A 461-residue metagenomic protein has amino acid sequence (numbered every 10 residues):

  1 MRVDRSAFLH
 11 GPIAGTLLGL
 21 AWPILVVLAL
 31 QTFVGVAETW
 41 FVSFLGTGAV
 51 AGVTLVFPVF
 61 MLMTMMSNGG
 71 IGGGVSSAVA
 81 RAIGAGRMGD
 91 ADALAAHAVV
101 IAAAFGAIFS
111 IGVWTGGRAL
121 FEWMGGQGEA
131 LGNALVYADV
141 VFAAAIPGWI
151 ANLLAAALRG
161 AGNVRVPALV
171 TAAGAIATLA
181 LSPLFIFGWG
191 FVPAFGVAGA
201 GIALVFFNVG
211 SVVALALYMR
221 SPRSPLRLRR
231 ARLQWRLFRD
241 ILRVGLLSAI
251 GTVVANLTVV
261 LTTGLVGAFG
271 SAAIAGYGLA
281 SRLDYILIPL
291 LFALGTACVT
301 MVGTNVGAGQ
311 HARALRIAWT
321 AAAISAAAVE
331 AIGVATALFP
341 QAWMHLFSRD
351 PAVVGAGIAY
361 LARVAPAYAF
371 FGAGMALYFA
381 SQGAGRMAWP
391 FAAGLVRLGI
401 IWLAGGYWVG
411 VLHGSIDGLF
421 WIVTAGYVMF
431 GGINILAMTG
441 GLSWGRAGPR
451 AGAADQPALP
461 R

Functional and structural regions predicted by a protein language model:
M1-A21, V79-I146, A177, L181-L184 (+3 more regions): Short alpha-helical transmembrane segments in multi-pass integral membrane proteins
G19-E38, V140, A151, G174 (+3 more regions): Transmembrane helical elements of multi-pass membrane transporters/channels
A29-A51, F121-G128, L184-F195, V253-I286 (+2 more regions): Helix-terminus/linker motif at the lipid-water interface of multi-pass membrane proteins
L30, V34, M63, S67 (+14 more regions): Residue-level hotspots within pore-lining transmembrane alpha-helices of multi-pass secondary transporters
V42-S43, A80, F121, R159 (+8 more regions): Helix-capping/transition residues at the boundaries of transmembrane alpha-helices and the short helical linkers
T47-P58, L135-A138, G201, S271-I286 (+2 more regions): Small-residue hotspots at the loop-to-helix junctions and early N-terminal turns of transmembrane alpha-helices
V50-I111, G148-G162, V166-P167, G276-L338 (+1 more regions): Small-residue-rich hydrophobic transmembrane alpha-helices
G72, S76, V140-G160, P167-A175 (+5 more regions): Short runs within selected transmembrane alpha-helices of multi-pass transporters and secretion channels
